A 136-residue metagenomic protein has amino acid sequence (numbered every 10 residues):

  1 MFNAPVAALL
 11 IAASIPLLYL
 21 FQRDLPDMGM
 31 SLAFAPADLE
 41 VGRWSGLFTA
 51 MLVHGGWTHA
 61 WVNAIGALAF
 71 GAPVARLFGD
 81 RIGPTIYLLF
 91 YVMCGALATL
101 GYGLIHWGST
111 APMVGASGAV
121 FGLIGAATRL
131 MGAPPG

Functional and structural regions predicted by a protein language model:
M1-G136: A detector for small-residue-rich transmembrane helices and their helix-helix packing motifs
